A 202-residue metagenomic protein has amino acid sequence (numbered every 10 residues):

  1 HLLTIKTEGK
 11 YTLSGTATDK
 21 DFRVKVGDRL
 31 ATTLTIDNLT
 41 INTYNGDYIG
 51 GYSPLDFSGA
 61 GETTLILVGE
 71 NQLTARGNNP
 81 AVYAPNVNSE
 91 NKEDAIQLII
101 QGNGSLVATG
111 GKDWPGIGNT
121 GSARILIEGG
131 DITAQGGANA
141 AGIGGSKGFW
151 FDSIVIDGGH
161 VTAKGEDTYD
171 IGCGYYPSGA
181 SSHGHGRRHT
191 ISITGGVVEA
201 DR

Functional and structural regions predicted by a protein language model:
H1-R202: A composition-driven surface/loop motif
